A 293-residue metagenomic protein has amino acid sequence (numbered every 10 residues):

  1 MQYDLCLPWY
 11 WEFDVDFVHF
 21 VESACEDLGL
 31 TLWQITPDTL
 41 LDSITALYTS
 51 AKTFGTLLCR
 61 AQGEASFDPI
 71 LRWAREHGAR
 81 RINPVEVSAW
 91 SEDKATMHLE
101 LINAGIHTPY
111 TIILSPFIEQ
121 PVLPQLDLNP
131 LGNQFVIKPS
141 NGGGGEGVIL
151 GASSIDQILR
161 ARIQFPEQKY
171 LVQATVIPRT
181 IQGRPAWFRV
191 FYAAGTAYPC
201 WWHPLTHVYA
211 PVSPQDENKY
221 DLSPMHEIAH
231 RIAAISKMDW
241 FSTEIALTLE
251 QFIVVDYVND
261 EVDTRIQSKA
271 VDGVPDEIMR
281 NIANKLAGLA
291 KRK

Functional and structural regions predicted by a protein language model:
M1-L7: Extreme N-terminal starter segment of soluble prokaryotic enzymes
W9-S115: Conserved N-proximal alpha/beta basic substrate-recognition cap immediately N-terminal to, or forming the N-lobe
T56, V190-Y192, Q251-T264: A short beta-strand motif that forms the metal-chelation/ATP-contact edge of phosphoryl-transfer active sites
L101-I102, D127-E146, E167-Q182: ATP-grasp fold ATP-binding core
P109-N133: Rossmann-like NAD(P)H-binding beta-loop-alpha module
I149-I235: Phosphate-binding site of ATP-dependent enzymes
T206, V258-D272: Glycine-rich phosphate/pyrophosphate-binding beta-alpha loops
H207-V254, I266, E277-K293: A long amphipathic alpha-helix within ATP-dependent nucleotide-binding catalytic cores
